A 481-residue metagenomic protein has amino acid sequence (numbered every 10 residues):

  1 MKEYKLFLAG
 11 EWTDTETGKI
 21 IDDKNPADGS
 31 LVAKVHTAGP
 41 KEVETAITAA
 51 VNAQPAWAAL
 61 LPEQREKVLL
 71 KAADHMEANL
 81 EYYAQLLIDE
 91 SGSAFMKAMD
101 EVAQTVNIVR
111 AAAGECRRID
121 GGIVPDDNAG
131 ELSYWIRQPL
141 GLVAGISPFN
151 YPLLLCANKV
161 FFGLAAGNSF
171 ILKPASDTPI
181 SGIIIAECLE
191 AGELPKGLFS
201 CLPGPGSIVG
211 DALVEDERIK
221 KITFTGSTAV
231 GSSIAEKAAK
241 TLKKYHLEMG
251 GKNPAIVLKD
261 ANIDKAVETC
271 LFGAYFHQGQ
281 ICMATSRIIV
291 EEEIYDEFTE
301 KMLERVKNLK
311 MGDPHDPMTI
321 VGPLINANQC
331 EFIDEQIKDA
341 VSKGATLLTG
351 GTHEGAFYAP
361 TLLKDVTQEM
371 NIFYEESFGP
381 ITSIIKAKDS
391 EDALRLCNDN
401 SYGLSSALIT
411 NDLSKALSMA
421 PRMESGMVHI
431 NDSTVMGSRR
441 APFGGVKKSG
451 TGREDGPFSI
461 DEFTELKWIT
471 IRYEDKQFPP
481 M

Functional and structural regions predicted by a protein language model:
M1-A27: Hydrophobic face of amphipathic alpha-helices that form TPR/SEL1-like repeat modules and related alpha-solenoid
D28-K34, I219, I256, K310-M311 (+3 more regions): Conserved C-terminal structural/oligomerization subdomain of aldehyde/semialdehyde dehydrogenase
G29, R65, L87, V109 (+9 more regions): Residue-level signal for inorganic ion chemistry
L31-A38, A53-A59, G145, A255-L258 (+5 more regions): Short, well-ordered beta-strand elements within core beta-sheets of diverse protein domains
V32-I119, G130: Glycine-rich loop-to-alpha-helix module at the N-terminal edge of alpha/beta enzyme cores
Q54, A58, A73-L80, A84 (+17 more regions): Structural signal for hydrophobic packing residues in well-ordered secondary-structure cores of soluble enzyme domains
G121-K265, A387: Rossmann-like NAD(P) dinucleotide-binding subdomain of oxidoreductase/dehydrogenase enzymes
A229-T367, L396, I430, F478-P479: ALDH superfamily catalytic-core signature
